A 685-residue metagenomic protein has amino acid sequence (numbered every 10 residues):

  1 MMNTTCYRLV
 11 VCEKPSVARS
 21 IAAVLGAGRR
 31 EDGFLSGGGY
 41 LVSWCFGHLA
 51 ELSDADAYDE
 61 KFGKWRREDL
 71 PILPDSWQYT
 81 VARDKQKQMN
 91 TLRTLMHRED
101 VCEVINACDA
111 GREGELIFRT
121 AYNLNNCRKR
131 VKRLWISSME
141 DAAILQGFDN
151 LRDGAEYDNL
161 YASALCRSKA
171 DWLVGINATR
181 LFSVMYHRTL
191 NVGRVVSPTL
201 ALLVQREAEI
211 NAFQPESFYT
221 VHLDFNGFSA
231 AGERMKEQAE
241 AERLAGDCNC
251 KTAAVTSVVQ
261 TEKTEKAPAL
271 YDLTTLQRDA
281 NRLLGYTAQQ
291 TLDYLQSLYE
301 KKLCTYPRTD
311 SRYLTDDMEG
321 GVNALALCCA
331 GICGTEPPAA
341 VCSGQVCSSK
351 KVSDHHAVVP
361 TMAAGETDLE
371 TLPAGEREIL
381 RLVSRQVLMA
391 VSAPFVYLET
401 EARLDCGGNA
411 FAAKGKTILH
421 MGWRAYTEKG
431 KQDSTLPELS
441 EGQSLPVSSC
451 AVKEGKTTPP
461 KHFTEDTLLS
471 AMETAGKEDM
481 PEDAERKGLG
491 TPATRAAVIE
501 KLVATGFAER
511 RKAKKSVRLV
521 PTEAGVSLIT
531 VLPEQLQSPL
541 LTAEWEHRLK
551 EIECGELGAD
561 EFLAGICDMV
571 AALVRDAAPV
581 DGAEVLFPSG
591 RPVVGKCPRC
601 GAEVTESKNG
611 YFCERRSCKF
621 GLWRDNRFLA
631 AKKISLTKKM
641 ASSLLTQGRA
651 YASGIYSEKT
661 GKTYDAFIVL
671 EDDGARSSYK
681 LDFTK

Functional and structural regions predicted by a protein language model:
M1-L165, W172, P459: Intrinsically disordered, low-complexity regulatory segments
T5-L9, E31, M96, L124 (+5 more regions): Basic, low-complexity terminal or inter-domain segments flanking catalytic cores
C6-L9, A107-A110, H187-T189, Q260-A269 (+3 more regions): Conserved short loop/turn motifs at secondary-structure junctions
P15-A22, G39-V42, F46, A82-R93 (+17 more regions): Amphipathic alpha-helical transducer elements in NTP-driven molecular machines
V101-V104, T120-R133, L190, R194 (+3 more regions): Feature marking long nucleic-acid-engaging regions of large polymerase/nuclease enzymes
A143-F225, Q260-T264: C-terminal or mid-to-C-terminal helical accessory/interaction module adjacent to the motor/catalytic core
A155, Q238-Y271, Q277: Metal- or metallocofactor-binding catalytic centers and their adjacent structured scaffolds across diverse enzyme
